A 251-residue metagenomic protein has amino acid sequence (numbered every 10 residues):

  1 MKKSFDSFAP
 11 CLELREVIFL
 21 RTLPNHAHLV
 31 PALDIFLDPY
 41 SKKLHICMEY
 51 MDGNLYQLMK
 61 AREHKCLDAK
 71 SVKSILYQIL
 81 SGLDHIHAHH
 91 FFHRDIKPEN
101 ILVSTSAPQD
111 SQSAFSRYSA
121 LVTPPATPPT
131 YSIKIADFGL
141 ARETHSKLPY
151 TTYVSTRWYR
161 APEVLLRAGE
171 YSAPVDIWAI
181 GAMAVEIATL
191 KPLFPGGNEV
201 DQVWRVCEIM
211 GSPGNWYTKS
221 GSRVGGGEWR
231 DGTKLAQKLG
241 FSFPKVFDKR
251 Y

Functional and structural regions predicted by a protein language model:
K2-P24: Conserved N-lobe beta3->alphaC-helix segment of eukaryotic protein kinase catalytic domains
N25-D34: Conserved HxN/HPN-centered segment at the entrance to the catalytic loop of eukaryotic protein kinase-like domains
S41-N54: Conserved short submotifs of the Hanks-type protein kinase catalytic core that shape the nucleotide-binding pocket
I75-L76: Activation segment signature within eukaryotic-like protein kinase domains
H87-S104, S113, A120: Catalytic-loop of the protein kinase fold
D176: Conserved catalytic-loop aspartate of Hanks-type protein kinases
P213-Y251: C-terminal lobe substrate-recognition/regulatory segment of protein kinase catalytic domains
